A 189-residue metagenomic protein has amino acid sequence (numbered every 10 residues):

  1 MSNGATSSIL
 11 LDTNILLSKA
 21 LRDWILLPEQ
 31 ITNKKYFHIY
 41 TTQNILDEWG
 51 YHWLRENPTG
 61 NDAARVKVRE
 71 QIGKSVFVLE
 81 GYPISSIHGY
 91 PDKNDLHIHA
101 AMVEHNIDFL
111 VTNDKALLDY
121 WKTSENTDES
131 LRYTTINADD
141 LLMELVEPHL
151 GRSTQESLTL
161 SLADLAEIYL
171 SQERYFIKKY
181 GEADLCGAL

Functional and structural regions predicted by a protein language model:
M1, I84, D128-R132: Small, basic N-terminal interaction modules of short regulatory proteins
M1-I9, L79-P83: Noncatalytic, typically N-terminal accessory segments of nucleic acid-processing enzymes and closely related
S8-L11, L21-N57: PIN/NYN-family metal-dependent endoribonuclease catalytic core
I15, I45, A116-L117: Alpha-helix capping/helix-boundary segments
Q43-I84, L158-Y180, G187: PIN-domain endoribonuclease scaffold, especially VapC-family toxins
S85-P91: Short, flexible loop segments at the rims of nucleotide/cofactor-binding pockets, characterized by
N94-R132: Acidic, metal-binding active-site segment of PIN/NYN-like and related structure-specific nucleases
A116-L189: Acidic, PIN/NYN-like endoribonuclease modules and their adjacent C-terminal/linker elements
